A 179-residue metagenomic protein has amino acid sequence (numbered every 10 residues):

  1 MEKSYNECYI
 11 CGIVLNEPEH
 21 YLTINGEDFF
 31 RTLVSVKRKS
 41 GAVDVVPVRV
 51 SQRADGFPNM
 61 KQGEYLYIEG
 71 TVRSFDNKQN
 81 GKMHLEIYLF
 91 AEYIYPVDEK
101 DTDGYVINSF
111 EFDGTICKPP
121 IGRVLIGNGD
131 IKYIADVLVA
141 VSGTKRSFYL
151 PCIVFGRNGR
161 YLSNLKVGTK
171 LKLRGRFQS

Functional and structural regions predicted by a protein language model:
N6-F57, Y67-T71, F75-D76: The feature marks the first
C8-N16, Q62-S74, E111-C117, V167-Q178: OB-fold and OB-like beta-barrel modules that bind single-stranded nucleic acids
I13, E17-Y21, F75, I94 (+3 more regions): Residue-level recognition of beta-strand microenvironments
H20-V36, G122-V141: Short aromatic-glycine-enriched beta-strand elements
S40-K61, K145-N164: A beta-strand/beta-hairpin structural motif
R73-Y105, Q178-S179: OB-fold/S1-family single-stranded nucleic acid-binding modules
V97-E111, T115-N128: Extended, positively charged loop/linker patches that create polyanion-binding surfaces
I126-S179: Structured core of small recognition/catalytic domains
